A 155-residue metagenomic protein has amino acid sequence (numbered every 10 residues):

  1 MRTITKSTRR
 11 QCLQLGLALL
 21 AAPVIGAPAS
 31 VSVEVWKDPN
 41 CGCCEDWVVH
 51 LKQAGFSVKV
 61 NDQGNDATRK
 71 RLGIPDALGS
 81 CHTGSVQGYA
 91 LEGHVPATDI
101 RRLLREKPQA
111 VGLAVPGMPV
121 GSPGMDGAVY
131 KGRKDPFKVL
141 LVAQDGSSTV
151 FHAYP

Functional and structural regions predicted by a protein language model:
R2-L20: N-terminal secretory signal peptides and thylakoid transit peptides that target proteins across membranes
G26-A29: Boundary at the C-terminal end of the N-terminal hydrophobic targeting segment
V31-D46: Local sequence-structure signature of Cys/Sec-based thiol-disulfide redox active-site neighborhoods
N40, W47, G64, P96-I100: Stable alpha-helical elements in mature extracytoplasmic
V58-T68, L78, V86: Thiol-based oxidoreductase modules, predominantly thioredoxin-like and allied folds used for disulfide exchange
A77-P155: Thiol/selenol-based redox catalytic cores and closely related redox-interacting motifs
